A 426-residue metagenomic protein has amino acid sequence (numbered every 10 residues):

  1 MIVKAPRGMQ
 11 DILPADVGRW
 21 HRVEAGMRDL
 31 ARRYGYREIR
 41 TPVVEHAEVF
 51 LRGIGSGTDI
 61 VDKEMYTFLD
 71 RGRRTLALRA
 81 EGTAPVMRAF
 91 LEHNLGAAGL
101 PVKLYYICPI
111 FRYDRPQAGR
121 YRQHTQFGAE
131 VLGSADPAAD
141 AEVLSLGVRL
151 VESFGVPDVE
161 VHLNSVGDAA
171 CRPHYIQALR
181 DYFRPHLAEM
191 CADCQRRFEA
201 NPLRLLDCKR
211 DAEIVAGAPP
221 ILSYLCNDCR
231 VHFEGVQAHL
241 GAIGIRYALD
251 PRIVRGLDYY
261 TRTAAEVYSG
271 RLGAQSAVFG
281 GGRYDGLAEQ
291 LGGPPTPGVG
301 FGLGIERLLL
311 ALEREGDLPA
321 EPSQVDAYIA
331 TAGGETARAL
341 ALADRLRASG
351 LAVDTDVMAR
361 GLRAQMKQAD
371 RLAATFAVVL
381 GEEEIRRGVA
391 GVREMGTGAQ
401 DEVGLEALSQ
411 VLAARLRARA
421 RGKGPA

Functional and structural regions predicted by a protein language model:
M1-A426: TRNA-recognition modules of translation machinery and tRNA-sensing kinases, especially anticodon-binding
